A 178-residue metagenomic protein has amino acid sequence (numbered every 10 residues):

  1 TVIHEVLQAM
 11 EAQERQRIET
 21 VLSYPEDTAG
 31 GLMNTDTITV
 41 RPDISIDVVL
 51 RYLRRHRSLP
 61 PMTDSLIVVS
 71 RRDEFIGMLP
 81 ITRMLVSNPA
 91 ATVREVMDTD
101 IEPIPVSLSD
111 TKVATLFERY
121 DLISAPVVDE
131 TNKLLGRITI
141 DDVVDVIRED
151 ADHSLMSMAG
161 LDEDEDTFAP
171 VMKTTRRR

Functional and structural regions predicted by a protein language model:
T1-R178: Cytosolic regulatory modules rich in charged/polar residues
